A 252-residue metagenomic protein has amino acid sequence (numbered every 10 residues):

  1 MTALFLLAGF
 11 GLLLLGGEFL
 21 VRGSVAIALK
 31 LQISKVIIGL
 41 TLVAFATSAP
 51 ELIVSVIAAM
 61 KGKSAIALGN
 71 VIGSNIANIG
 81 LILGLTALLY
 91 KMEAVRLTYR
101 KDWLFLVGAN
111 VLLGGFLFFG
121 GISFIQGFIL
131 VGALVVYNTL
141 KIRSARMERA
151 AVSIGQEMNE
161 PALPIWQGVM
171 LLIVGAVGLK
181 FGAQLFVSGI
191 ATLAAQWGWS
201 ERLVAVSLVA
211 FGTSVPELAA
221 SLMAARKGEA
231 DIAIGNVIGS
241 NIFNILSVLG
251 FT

Functional and structural regions predicted by a protein language model:
M1-T252: Hydrophobic alpha-helical segments, chiefly the membrane-spanning helices and signal/signal-anchor peptides
